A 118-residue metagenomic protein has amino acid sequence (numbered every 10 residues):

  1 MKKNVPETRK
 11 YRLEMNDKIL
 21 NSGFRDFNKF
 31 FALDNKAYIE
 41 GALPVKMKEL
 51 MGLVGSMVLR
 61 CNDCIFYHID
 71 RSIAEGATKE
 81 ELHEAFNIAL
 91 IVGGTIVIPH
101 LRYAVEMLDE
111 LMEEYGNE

Functional and structural regions predicted by a protein language model:
M1-M47, H100-E118: Acidic, glycine/proline-rich low-complexity segments that act as flexible tails and inter-domain linkers
L33, L50, Y67-H68, A85: A general alpha-helix detector
Y38, L59-R60, A77: Residues in soluble alpha-helical coiled-coils and helical-bundle/repeat scaffolds
V45-L50, K79-F86: Alpha-helical scaffolds flanking conserved acidic
M51, G55-Y67: Short, thiol/selenol-centered motifs that function as redox-active sites or metal-ligating centers
D63-F66, D70, G94-V97: Charged/polar positions within long, soluble alpha-helices
Y67-K79: Iron-sulfur (Fe-S) cluster-binding segments and ferredoxin-like electron-carrier domains, especially [2Fe-2S]
H83-M107: C-terminal structural segments of small proteins and small subunits
